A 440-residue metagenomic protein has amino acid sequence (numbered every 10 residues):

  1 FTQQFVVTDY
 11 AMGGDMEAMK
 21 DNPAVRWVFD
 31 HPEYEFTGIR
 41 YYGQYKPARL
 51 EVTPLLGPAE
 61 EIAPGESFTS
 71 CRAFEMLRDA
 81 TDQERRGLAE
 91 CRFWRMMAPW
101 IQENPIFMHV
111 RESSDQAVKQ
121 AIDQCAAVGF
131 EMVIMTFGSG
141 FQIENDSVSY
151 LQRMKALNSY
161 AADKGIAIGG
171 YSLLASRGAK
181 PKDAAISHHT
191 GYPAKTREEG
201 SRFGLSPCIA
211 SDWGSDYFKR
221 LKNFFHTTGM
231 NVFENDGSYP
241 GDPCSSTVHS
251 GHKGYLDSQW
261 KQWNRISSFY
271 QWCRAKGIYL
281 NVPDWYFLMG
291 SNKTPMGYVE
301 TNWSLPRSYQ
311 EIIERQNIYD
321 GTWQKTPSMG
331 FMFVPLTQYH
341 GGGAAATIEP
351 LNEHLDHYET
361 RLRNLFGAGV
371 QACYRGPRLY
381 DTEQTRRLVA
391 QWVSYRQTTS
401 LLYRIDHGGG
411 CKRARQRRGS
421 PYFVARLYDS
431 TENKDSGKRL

Functional and structural regions predicted by a protein language model:
F1-Y192, G200, V370-D381, R387-S394 (+2 more regions): Conserved structural scaffold segments of CAZyme catalytic domains across common CAZy folds
N104-D115, T136-L151, E199-F218, M230 (+2 more regions): The substrate-binding groove and active-site-proximal loops of carbohydrate-active enzymes, especially glycoside
S113-A127, G214-H226, Y358-E359: Short, acidic/polar
F130-G140, G170, Y217-G254, L280-N281: Short acidic catalytic loops
Q152-S159, D163-M230, Y239, V299-T322: Active-site-adjacent "subsite" loops/lids of carbohydrate-active enzymes
R153-I166, D257-I278: Alpha-helix-loop-beta-strand connector modules within alpha/beta enzyme cores
A179-I186, C244-V248, S291-P295: Short acidic, glycine/serine/threonine-rich loops at helix termini
R265-L440: Active-site-proximal substrate-binding groove within the catalytic cores of carbohydrate-active enzymes
